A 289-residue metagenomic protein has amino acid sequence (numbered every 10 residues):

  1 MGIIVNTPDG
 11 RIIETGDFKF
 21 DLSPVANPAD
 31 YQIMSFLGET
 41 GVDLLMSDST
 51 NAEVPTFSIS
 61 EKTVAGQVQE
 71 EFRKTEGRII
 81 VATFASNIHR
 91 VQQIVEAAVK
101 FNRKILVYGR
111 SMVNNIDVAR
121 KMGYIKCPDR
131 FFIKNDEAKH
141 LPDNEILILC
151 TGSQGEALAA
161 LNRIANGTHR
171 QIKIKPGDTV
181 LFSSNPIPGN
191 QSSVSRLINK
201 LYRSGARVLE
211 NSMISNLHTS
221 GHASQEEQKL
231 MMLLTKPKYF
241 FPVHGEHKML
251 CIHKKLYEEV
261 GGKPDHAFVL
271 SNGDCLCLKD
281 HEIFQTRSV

Functional and structural regions predicted by a protein language model:
M1-H140, A159-K173, S192-R196: His/Asp/Glu-rich metal-coordinating catalytic cores of metallo-dependent phosphodiesterases/hydrolases acting on
V95-E96, K100, A119-V289: C-terminal regulatory/interaction regions
